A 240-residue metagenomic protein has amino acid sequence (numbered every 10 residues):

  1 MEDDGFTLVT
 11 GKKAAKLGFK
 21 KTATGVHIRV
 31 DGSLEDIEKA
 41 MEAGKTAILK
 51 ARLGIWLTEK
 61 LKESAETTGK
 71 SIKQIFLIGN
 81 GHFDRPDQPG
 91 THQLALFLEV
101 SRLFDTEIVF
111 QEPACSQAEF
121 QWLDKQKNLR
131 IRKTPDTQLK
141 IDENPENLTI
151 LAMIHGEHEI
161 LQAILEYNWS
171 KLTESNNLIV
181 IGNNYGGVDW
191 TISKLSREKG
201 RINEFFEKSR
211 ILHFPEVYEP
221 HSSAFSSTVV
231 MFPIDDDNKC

Functional and structural regions predicted by a protein language model:
M1-E66, L195-V229, I234-C240: Long, compositionally biased intrinsically disordered regions
T24, G32, D36, T106 (+4 more regions): Non-core capping and flanking segments associated with repeat-based/extracellular domains
L49-L61, P89-L98, L161-E166, R197-E198: Well-ordered, non-membrane alpha-helical segments in soluble/globular domains
S64-I141: SAM cofactor-binding core of SAM-dependent methyltransferases, primarily the Rossmann-like beta-alpha-beta module
K70, E146-L148, S175, S226: Eukaryote-biased feature marking scaffold/signaling PDZ-domain proteins and nuclear chromatin regulators
D84-P86, S116-E119, L139-D142, H158-Q162 (+2 more regions): Eukaryotic short linear interaction motifs
N147-S170, G186: A short SAM/SAH-binding and catalytic strip from SAM-dependent methyltransferases
T173-T191: Conserved beta-strand signature within the Rossmann-like core of class I S-adenosyl-L-methionine
